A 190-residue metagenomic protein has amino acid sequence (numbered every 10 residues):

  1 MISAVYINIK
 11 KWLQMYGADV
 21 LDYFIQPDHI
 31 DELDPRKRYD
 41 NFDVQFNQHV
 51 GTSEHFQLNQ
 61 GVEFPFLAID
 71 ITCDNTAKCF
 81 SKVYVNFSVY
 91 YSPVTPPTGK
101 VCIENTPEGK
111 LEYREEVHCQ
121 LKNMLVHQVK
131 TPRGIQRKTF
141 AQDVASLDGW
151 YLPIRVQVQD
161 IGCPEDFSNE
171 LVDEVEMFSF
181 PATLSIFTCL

Functional and structural regions predicted by a protein language model:
M1-K78, Q136-V144, D148: Small/polar-rich, solvent-exposed N-terminal microdomains that initiate assembly or binding
S3, E108-L111: Soluble non-cytosolic domains of exported or imported proteins
I9, L13, V20, L67-I71 (+4 more regions): Hydrophobic beta-strand residues in large extracellular and virion-surface proteins
D19-I25, Y91-P97, N123-K130: Short regulatory "switch" loops immediately downstream of catalytic or recognition motifs within protein catalytic
L33, I103-G109: Extended non-catalytic scaffold regions that mediate assembly and binding in large macromolecular machines
H49, T72-T76, Y90-V94, M124 (+2 more regions): Generic structural motif
C79-G99, P107, E174-T188: Oligomerization/assembly interface segments of phage tail-like spikes and tubes
L111-F187: Acidic-leaning, charged glycine-interspersed low-complexity segments
